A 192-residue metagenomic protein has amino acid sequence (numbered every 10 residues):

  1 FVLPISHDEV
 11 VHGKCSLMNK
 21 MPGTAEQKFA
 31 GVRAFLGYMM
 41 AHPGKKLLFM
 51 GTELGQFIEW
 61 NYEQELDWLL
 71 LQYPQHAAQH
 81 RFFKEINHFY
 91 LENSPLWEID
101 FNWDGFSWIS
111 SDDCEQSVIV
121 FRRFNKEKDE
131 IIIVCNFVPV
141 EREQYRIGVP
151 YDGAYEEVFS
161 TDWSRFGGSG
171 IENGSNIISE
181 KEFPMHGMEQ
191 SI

Functional and structural regions predicted by a protein language model:
F1-V2: Active-site region of glycoside hydrolase catalytic domains
I5: Conserved strand-to-loop "acid loop" that flanks and positions the catalytic carboxylate
D8, G13-K14, G23-L48, T52-I192: Carbohydrate-interacting/catalytic domains
M18-K20: Juxtamembrane extracytosolic/periplasmic "stalk" immediately C-terminal to the first targeting helix
